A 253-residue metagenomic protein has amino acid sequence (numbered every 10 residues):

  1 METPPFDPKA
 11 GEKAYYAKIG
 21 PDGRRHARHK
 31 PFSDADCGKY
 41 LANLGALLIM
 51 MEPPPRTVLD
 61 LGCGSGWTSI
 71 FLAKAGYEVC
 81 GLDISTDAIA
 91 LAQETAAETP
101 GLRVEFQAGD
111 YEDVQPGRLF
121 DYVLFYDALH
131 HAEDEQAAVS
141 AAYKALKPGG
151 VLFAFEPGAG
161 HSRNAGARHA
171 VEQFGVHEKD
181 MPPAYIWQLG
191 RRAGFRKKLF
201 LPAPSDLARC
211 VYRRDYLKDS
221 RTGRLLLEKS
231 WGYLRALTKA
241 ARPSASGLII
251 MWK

Functional and structural regions predicted by a protein language model:
M1-P53: Conserved class I S-adenosyl-L-methionine
S85-D87: Conserved SAM/SAH-binding beta-strand->alpha-helix loop
A92-Q93: Conserved SAM-binding loop
T99-E112: Conserved SAM-binding strand-loop segment of SAM-dependent methyltransferases
E112-Y122: A short acidic, Gly/Pro-enriched loop at the edge of an enzyme's catalytic core that lines a small-molecule cofactor
V114-P116, A167-A170, L199-K253: A C-terminal cap/extension of S-adenosyl-L-methionine-dependent methyltransferases that defines the acceptor-substrate
Q136-P148: A short glycine-rich, Lys/Arg-flanked "PGG" loop and its adjoining helix->strand segment in the class I
F153-G175: Conserved class I S-adenosyl-L-methionine
